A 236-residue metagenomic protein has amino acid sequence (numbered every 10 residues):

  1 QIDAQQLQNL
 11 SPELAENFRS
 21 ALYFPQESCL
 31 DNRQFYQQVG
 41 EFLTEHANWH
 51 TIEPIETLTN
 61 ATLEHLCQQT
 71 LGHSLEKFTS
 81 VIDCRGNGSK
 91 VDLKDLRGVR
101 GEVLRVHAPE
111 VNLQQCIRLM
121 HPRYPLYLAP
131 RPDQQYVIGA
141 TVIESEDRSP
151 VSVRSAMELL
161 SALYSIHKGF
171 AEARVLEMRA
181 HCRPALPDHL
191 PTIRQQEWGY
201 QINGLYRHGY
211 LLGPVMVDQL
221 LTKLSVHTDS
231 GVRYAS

Functional and structural regions predicted by a protein language model:
Q1-D3, W49-E53, L176-E177: General small-molecule cofactor/ligand-binding pocket signal
Q1-H46, A185-L186: Flavin (FAD/FMN) cofactor-binding and adjacent substrate-gating region of FAD-dependent oxidoreductase domains
E13-F18, A61-L66, E76, P184-L190 (+1 more regions): A short, glycine/Asx- and small/polar-enriched loop/turn that sits immediately N-terminal to a beta-strand
N48-L71: A conserved short coil-to-beta-strand element within the FAD-binding core of flavoproteins
H50, I82, Y200-I202: Hydrophobic/aromatic beta-strand patches that form the interior of the parallel beta-sheet core in alpha/beta enzyme
T70-S80: Core beta-strand elements of the Rossmann-like FAD/NAD(P) dinucleotide-binding domain in flavoenzyme oxidoreductases
S80, C84-E197: Active-site substrate-recognition segment that forms the wall of the catalytic cavity or substrate channel
A173-S236: C-terminal catalytic lobe of FAD-dependent flavoproteins
